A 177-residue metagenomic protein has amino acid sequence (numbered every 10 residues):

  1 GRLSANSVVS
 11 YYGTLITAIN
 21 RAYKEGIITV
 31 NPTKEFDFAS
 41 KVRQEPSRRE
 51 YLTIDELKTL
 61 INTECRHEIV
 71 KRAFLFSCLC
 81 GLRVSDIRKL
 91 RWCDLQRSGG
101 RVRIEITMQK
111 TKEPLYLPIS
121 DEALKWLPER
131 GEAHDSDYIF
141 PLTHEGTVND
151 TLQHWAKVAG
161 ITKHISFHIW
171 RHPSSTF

Functional and structural regions predicted by a protein language model:
G1-E35, R83-S85, H154: N-terminal DNA-binding recognition helix of tyrosine site-specific recombinases/integrases
S10, K71, T143-G146, T162-F177: Short basic/aromatic active-site micro-motif
I16, G26, R66-H67, F76-L90: A short, glycine-centered helix-capping/turn motif at helix boundaries that positions DNA-contacting or catalytic
K24, L75, L79, S85-D86 (+2 more regions): C-terminal catalytic core of tyrosine-transesterase DNA break-rejoin enzymes
I27-V30, V42-N62, T111-D121, H134-S136: DNA breakage-rejoining catalytic core of tyrosine-based enzymes
E35-K41, E56-T59, C80, K89-E129: Conserved tyrosine-mediated DNA breakage-rejoining catalytic core shared by Y-recombinases
T63-L75, Q109: Conserved catalytic core of the tyrosine transesterase superfamily
Q109-P128, H134-H154, S166: C-terminal catalytic core of Y-nucleophile DNA break-rejoin enzymes
